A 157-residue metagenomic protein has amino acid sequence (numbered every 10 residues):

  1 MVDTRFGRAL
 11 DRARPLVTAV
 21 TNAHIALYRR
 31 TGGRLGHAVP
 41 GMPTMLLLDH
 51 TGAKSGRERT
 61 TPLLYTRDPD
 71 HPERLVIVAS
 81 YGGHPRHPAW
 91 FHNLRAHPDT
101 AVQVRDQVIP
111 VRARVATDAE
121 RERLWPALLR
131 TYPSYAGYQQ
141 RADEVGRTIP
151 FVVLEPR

Functional and structural regions predicted by a protein language model:
M1-A38: Extreme N-terminal tail/first-helix region
V39-M42, T148: A short, polar/charged loop/turn motif at coil->beta-strand junctions and beta-hairpin connectors
P43-G82: Short beta-strand segments
L46, T148-V152: Short beta-strand micro-motifs in enzyme catalytic cores
Y81-Y132, R141, R147-T148, P156-R157: Short, structured beta-strand-loop surface elements
Y138: Beta-rich ligand-binding surfaces for carbohydrates and other polyanions
